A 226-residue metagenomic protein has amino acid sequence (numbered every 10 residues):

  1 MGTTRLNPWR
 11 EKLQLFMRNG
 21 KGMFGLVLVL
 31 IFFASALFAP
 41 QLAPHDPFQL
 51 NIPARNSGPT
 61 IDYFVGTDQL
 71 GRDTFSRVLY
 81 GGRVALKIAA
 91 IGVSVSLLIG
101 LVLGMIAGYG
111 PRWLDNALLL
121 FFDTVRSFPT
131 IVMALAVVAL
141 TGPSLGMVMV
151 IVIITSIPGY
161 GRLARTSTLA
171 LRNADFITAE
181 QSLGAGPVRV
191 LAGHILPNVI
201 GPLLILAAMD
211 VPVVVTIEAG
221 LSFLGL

Functional and structural regions predicted by a protein language model:
M1-L101, M105-I106, R112-N116, S127 (+2 more regions): Gly/Trp-centered helix-boundary motif
G25-L26, V132, V148-V152, T178 (+1 more regions): Hydrophobic/aromatic positions within or immediately flanking transmembrane alpha-helices of multi-pass small-molecule
F33-F38, I153-G159, D210, S222: Hydrophobic membrane-targeting signal helices
A36-P40, G104, A134, V138 (+3 more regions): Structural signal for membrane-spanning alpha-helices in multi-pass inner-membrane proteins, emphasizing helix cores
P40, R162-T166, T178: Short helix-terminus and kink motifs of transmembrane alpha helices, predominantly at the cytoplasmic interface
F64, D68, T74, V95-I99 (+3 more regions): Generic hydrophobic transmembrane alpha-helix motif, especially the helices
R72-K87, I91, P111-L119, R172-N173 (+1 more regions): Amphipathic cytosolic juxtamembrane alpha-helices at the membrane-cytosol interface of multi-pass membrane transporters
V137-T141, V152, S167-T168, M209 (+1 more regions): Glycine-rich helix-loop "coupling/hinge" segments at transmembrane-helix boundaries in multipass transporters
